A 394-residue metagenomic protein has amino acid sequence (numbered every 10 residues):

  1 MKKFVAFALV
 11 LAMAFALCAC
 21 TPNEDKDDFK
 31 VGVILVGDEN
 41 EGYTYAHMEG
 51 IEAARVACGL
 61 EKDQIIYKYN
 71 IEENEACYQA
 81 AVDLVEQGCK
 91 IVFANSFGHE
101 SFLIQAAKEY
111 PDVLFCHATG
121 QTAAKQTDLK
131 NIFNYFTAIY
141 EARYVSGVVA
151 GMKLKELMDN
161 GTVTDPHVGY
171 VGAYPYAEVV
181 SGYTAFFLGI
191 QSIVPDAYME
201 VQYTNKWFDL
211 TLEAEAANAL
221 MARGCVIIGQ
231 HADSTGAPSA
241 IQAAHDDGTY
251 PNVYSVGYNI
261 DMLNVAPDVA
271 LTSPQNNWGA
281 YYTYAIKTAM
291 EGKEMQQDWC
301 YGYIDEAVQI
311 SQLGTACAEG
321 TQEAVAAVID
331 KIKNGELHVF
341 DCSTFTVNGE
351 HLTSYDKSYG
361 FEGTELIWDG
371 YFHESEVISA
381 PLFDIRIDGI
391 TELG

Functional and structural regions predicted by a protein language model:
M1-L9: Positively charged n-region of N-terminal signal peptides that target proteins for export
A16-A19: C-terminal motif of bacterial Sec signal peptides marking the signal peptidase cleavage site
N23-G394: A residue-level marker of the well-folded mature domains of exported/periplasmic proteins
